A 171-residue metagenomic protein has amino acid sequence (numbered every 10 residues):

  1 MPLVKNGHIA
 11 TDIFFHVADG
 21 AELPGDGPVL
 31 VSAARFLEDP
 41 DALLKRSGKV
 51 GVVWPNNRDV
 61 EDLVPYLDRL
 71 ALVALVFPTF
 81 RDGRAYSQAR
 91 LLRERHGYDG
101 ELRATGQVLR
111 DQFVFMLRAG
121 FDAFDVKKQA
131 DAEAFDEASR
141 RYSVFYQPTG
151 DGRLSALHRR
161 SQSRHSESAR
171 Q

Functional and structural regions predicted by a protein language model:
L3-T11, F15-A21, N56-R58, D68 (+3 more regions): Phosphate/adenylate-binding glycine loop and adjacent helical scaffold
T11-W54, R58: A positional/architectural concept
P28-L30, K49-G51, L72-A74, E101-R103 (+1 more regions): Structural preference for beta-strand elements that scaffold enzyme active sites
R35-A42, F80-L92, A132-R141: Active-site-adjacent beta->alpha loops and helix N-cap segments on the catalytic face of soluble alpha/beta enzymes
K49-L92: Glycine/Thr-rich beta-alpha phosphate-binding loop at enzyme active sites
V52, E61-P65, R110-A123: Catalytic cores of alpha/beta
L102-R110: Glycine-rich beta-to-alpha transition loops that act as phosphate-gripper elements at the mouths of alpha/beta enzyme
R110-D111, F124, K128-Q171: Alpha/beta catalytic cores of nucleotide-metabolism and tRNA/nucleoside-modifying enzymes
